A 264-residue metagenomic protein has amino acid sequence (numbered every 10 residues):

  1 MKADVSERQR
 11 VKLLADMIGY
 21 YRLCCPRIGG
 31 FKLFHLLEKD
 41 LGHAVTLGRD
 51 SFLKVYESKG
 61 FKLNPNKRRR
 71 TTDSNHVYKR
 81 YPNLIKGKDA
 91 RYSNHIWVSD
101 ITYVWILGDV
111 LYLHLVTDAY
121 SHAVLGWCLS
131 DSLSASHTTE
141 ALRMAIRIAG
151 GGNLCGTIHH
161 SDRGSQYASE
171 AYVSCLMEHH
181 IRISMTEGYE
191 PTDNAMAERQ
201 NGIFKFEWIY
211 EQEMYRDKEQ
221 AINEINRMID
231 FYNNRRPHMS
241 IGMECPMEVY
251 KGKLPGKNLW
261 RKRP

Functional and structural regions predicted by a protein language model:
M1-S93, C245-G256: Basic, flexible linker segments flanking DNA-binding modules in nucleic acid-interacting mobile-element proteins
S6, T72-H76, S161-R163, S169-V173 (+3 more regions): RNase H-like two-metal-ion nuclease catalytic core shared by retroviral integrases and related mobile-element nucleases
E7, C25-R27, A44, D89-R91 (+4 more regions): Conserved, non-catalytic sequence blocks in retroelement Pol enzymes and Pol-derived host proteins
M17-I18, L33, F52, I85 (+12 more regions): Mobile genetic element proteins and their domesticated derivatives, centered on retroelements and DNA transposons
V45, G152-C155: Short helix-terminating capping/connector loops at secondary-structure junctions
A90-L125, D131-S136: An active-site-proximal beta-strand-loop segment
D109, C128-G152, A168: Active-site beta-loop-alpha junctions of metal-dependent nucleic acid enzymes, especially the RNase H-like/DDE
M177-I181, I203-P264: C-terminal domain-tail junction helix/linker
